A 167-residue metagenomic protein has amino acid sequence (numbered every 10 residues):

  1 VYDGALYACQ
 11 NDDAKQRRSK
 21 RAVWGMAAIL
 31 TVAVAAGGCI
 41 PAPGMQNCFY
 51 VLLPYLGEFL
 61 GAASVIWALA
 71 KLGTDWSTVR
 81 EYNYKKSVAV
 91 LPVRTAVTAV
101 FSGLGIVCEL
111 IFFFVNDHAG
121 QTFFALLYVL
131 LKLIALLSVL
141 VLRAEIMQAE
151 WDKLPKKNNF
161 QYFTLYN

Functional and structural regions predicted by a protein language model:
V1-K15: N-terminal, intrinsically disordered, low-complexity segments that immediately precede the first transmembrane helix
D13-M26, K86-S102: Loop-to-transmembrane boundary segments
R21-A42, A62, T98-E109: Canonical alpha-helical transmembrane segments of integral membrane proteins
A35, F101-Y128: Alpha-helical transmembrane segments and their membrane-interface junctions in multi-pass membrane proteins
Q46-A63, L126-K132: Alpha-helical transmembrane segments
L60-R80, V141-M147: Membrane-water interface of transmembrane alpha-helices
T78-T95, F163-Y166: Short membrane-interface loop/juxtamembrane segments of multi-pass integral membrane proteins
L137-Y162: Cytosolic juxtamembrane helix at the C-terminal end of the final transmembrane segment
